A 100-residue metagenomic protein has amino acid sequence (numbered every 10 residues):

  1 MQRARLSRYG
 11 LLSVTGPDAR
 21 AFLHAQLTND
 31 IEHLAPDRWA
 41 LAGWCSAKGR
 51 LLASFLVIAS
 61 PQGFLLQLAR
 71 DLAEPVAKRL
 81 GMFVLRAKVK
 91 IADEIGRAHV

Functional and structural regions predicted by a protein language model:
M1-H99: Basic, glycine/lysine-rich polyanion-binding surfaces/domains
